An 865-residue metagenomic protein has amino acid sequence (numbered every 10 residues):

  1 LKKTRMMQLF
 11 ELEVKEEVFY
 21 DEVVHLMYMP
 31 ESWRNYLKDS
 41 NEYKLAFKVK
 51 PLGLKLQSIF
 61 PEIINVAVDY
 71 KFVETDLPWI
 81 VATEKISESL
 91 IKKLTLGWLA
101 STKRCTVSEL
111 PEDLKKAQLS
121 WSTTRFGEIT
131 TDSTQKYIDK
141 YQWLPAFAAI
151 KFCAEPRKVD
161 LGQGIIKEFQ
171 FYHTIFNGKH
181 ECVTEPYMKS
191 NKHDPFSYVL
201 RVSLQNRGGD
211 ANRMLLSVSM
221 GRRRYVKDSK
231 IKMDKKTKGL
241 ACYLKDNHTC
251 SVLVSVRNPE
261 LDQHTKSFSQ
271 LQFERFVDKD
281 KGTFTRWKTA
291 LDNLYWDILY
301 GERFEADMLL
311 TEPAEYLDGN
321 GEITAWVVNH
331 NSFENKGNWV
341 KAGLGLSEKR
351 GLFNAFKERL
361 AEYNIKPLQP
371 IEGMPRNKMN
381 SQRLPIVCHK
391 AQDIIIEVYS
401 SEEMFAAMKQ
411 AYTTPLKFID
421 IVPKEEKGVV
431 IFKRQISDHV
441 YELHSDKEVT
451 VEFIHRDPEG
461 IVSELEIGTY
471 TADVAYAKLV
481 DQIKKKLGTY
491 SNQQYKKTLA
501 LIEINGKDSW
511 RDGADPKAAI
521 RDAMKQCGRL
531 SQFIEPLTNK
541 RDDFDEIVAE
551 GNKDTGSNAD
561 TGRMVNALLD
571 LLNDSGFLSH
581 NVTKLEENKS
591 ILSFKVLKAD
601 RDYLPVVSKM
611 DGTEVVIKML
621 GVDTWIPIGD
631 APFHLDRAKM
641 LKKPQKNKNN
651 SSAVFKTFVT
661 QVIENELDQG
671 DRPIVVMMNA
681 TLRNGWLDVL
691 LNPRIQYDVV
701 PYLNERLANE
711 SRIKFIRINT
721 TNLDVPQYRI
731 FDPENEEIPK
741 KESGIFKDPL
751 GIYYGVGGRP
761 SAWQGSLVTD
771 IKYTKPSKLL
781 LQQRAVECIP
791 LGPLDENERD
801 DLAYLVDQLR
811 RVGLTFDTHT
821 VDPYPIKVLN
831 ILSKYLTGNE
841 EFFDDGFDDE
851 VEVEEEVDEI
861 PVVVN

Functional and structural regions predicted by a protein language model:
L1-N293, D297-I298, E302-R303, D307-P313 (+4 more regions): Long, contiguous domain-sized segments
E274-R275, D280-F418, E855: Long, contiguous juxta-domain segments that are non-catalytic but functionally important
